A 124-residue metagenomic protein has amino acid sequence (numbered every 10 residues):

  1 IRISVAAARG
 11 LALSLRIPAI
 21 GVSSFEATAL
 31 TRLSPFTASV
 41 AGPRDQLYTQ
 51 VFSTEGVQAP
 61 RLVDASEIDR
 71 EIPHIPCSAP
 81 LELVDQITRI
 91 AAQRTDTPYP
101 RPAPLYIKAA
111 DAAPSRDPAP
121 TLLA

Functional and structural regions predicted by a protein language model:
I1-I17: DPxDG-like acidic metal-binding loop motif
I17-A124: Oxyanion-binding and handling regions
